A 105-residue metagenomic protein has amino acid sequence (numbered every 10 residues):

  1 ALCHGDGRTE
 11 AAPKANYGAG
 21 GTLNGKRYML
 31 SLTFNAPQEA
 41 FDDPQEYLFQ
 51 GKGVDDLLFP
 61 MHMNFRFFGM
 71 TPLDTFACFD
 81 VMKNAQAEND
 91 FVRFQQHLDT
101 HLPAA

Functional and structural regions predicted by a protein language model:
A1-M61: Helix-loop-strand module that forms the ligand-binding subsite of alpha/beta enzymes
E39-A105: Glycine-rich phosphate/pyrophosphate-binding loop and the adjoining helix
